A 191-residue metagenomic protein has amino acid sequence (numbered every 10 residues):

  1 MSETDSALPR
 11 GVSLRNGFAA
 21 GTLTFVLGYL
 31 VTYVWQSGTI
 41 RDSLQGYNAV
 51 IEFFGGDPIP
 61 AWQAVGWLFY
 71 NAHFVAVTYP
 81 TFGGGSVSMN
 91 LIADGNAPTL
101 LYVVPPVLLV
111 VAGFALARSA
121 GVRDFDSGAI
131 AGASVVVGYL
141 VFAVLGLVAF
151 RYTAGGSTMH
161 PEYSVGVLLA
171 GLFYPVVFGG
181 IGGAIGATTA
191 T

Functional and structural regions predicted by a protein language model:
M1-L27, D124-A129, A187-T191: Haloarchaeal acidic low-complexity proteome signature biased toward cell-envelope/secretome components but also
G17-F18, N96-P105, Y163-V176: Alpha-helical transmembrane segments of polytopic membrane proteins
F18, Q63, P80-F82, A129 (+1 more regions): Generic detector of intrinsically disordered, low-complexity, polar/charged segments
F25-T99, R151-V167: Long, glycine/tryptophan/cysteine-rich extracytoplasmic
I92-L116: Hydrophobic alpha-helical transmembrane segments
F114-T191: Alpha-helical transmembrane segments of multi-pass integral membrane proteins, characterized by long hydrophobic
